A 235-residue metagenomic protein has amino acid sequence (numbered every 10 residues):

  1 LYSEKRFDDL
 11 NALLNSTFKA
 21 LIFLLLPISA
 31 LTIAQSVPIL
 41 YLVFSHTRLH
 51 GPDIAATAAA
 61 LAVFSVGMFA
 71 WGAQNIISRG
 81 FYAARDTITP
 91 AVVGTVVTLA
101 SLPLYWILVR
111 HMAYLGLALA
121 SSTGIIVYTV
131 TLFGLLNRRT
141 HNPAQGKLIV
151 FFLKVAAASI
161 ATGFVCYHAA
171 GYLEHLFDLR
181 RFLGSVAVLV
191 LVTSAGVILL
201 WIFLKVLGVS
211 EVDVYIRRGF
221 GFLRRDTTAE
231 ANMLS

Functional and structural regions predicted by a protein language model:
L1-S235: Membrane-embedded alpha-helical bundles of multi-pass transporters/translocases, especially carrier/permease families
